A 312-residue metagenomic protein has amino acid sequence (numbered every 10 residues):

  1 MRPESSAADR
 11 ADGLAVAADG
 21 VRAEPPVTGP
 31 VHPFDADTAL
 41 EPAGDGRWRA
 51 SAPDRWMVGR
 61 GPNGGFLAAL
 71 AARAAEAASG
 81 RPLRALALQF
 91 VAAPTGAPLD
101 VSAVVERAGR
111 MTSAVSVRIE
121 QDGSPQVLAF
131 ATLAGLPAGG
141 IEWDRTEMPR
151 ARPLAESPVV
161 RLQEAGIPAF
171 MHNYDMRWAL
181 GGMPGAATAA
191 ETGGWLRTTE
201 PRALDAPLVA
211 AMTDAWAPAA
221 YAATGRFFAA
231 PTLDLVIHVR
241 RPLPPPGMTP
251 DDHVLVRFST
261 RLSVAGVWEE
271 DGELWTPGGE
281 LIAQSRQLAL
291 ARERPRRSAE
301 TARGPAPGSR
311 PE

Functional and structural regions predicted by a protein language model:
R2-E4, R10-E312: Terminal targeting signals and extreme-terminal segments of soluble enzymes
